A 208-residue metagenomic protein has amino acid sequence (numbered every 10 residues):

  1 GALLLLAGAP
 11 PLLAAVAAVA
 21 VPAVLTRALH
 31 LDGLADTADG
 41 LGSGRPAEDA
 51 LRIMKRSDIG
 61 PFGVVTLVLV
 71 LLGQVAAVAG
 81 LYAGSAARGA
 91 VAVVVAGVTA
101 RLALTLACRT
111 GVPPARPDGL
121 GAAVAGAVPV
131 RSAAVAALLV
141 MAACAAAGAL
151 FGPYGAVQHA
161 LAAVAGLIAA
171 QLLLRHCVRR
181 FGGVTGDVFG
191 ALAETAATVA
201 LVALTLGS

Functional and structural regions predicted by a protein language model:
G1-R27, L31, A35-S43, A47-D49 (+1 more regions): Hydrophobic alpha-helical transmembrane segments
